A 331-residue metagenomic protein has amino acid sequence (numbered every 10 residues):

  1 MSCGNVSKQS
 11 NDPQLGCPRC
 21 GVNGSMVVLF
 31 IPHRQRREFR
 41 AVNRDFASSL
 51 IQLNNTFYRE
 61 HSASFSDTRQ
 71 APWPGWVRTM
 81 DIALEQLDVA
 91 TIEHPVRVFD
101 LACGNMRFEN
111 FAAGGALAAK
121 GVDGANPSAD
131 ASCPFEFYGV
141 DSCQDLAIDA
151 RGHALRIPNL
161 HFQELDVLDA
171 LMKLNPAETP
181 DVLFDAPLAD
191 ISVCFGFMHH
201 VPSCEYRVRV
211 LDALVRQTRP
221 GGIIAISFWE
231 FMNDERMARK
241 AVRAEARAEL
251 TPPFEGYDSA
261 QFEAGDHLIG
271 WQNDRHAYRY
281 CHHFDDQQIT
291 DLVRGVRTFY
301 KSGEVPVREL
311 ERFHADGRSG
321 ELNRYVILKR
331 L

Functional and structural regions predicted by a protein language model:
G4, G21: Cys/His-coordinated zinc-binding microdomains
S7, G24: Cys/His-rich microdomains that often coordinate metals
C20, L29-F99, G104-P176, D181 (+2 more regions): Class I (Rossmann-like) S-adenosyl-L-methionine-dependent methyltransferase catalytic domain, capturing the SAM-binding
P95, L188-A189: Local beta-strand N-terminus motif with an aromatic residue
V193: A conserved beta-strand element that flanks and buttresses the S-adenosyl-L-methionine
G196-H200: Short catalytic micro-motifs in class I SAM-dependent methyltransferases
V201-A213: A short, conserved alpha-helix within the catalytic core of class I
A213-P220: Conserved helix-to-beta-strand junction in the class I
